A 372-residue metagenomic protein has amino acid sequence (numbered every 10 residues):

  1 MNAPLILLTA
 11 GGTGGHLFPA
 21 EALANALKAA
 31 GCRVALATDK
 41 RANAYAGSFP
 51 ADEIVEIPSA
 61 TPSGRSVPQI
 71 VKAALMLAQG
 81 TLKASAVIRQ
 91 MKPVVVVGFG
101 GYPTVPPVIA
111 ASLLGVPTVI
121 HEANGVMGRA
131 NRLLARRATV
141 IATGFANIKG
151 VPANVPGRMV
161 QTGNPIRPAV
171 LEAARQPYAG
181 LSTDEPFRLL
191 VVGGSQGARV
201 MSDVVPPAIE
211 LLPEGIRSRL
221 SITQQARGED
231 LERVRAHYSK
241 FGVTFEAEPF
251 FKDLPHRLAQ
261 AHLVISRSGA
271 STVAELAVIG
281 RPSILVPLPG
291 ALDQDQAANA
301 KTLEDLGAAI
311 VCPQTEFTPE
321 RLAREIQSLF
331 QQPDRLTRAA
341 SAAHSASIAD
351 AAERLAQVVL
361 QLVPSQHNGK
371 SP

Functional and structural regions predicted by a protein language model:
P4-L75: Glycosyltransferase specificity loop/lid
A24-A29, L36-A37, A42-E53, I57 (+3 more regions): Donor-nucleotide binding loops and adjacent catalytic segments primarily of GT-B fold Leloir glycosyltransferases
R33, R41, D52, S112-R175: Active-site-proximal region of nucleotide-activated glycan assembly enzymes, centered on histidine/acidic-rich loops
S66-V95: An amphipathic, basic-hydrophobic alpha-helix
P93-V95, A259-V273, R281: Acidic donor-binding loop of glycosyltransferase active sites
I310-P313, F317-D334: C-terminal "capping" alpha-helix adjacent to the active site of nucleotide-linked donor transferases in cell-envelope
R335-A349: A short, well-ordered alpha-helix in the C-terminal region of glycosyltransferases
I348-P372: C-terminal alpha-helical cap of glycosyltransferases
